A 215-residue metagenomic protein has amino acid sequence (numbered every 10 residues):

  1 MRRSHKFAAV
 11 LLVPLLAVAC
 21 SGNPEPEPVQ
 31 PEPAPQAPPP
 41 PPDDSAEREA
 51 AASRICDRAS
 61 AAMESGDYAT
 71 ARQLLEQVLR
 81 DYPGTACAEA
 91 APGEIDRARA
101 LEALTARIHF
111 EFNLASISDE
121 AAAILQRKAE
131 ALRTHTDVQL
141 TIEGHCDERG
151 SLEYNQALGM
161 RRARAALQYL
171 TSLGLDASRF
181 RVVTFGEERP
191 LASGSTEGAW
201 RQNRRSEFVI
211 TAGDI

Functional and structural regions predicted by a protein language model:
M1-V10: Bacterial N-terminal signal peptides that target proteins for export
R2, Q126-R127, G194: A generic local structural motif
V13-P14, E49: Residue-level signal for mature regions of secreted extracellular proteins and peptides
L16-A19: C-terminal motif of bacterial Sec signal peptides marking the signal peptidase cleavage site
G22: Short, conserved catalytic or interaction motifs in soluble domains
E25-Q139, A212-I215: Periplasmic peptidoglycan-binding/tethering modules of Gram-negative envelope proteins
E143-I215: Periplasmic OmpA-like peptidoglycan-binding domain that tethers envelope proteins to the cell wall
